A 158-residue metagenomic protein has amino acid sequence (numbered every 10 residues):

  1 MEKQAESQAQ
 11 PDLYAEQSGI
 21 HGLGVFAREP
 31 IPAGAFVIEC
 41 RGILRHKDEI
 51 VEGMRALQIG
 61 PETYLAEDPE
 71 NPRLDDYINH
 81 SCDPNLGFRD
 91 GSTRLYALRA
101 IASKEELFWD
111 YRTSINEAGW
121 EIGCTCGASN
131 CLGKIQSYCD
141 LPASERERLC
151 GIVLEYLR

Functional and structural regions predicted by a protein language model:
E2-R89: Catalytic cores of histone-lysine modification enzymes
C82-R158: C-terminal SET catalytic tail plus cysteine-rich post-SET Zn-binding segment of SAM-dependent SET-domain
